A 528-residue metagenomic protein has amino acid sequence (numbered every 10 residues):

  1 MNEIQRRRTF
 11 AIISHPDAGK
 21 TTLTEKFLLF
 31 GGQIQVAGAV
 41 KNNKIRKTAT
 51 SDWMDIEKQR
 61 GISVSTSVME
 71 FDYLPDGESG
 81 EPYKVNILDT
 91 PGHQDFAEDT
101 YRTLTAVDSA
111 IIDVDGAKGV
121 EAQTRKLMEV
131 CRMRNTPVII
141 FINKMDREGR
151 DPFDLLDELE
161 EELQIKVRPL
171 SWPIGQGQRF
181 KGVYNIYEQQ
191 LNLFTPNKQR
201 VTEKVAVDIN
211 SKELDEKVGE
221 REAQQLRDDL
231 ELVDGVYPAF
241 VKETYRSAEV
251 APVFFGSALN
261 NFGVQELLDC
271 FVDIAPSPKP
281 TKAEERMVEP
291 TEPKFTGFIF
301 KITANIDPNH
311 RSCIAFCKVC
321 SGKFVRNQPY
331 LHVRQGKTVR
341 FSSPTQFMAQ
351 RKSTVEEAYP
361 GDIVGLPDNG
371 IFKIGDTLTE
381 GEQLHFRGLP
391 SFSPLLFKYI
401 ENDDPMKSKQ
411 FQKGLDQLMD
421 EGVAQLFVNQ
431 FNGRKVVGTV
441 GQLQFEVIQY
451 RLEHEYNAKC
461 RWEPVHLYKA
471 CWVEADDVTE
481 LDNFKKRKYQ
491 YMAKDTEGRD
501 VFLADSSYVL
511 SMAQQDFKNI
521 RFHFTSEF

Functional and structural regions predicted by a protein language model:
M1-F528: Structural and coupling elements of P-loop NTPases
